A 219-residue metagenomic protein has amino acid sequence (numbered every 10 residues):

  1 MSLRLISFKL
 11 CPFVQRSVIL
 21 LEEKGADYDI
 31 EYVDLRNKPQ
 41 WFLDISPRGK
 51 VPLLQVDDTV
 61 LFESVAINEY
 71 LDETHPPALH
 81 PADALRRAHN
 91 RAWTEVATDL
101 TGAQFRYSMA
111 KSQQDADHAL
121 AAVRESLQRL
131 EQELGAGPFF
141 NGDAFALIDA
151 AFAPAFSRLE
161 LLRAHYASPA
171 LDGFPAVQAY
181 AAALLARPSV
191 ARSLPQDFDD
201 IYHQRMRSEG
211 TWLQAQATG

Functional and structural regions predicted by a protein language model:
M1-F140, G210-G219: GST-like domain detector, emphasizing the conserved glutathione-binding G-site in the N-terminal thioredoxin-like
I30, S193-L194: A generic structural-conservation signal
T101-F105, R158, R163, R192: Short amphipathic alpha-helical interaction/hinge segments
G142-H165, A170-A179, L184: GST superfamily/GST-like fold recognition
L185-A186, H203: Structured surface interface patches that mediate subunit assembly and partner/cofactor docking
R187-S193: A late-sequence structural motif
L194-G219: Acidic/histidine-enriched, glycine/proline-rich intrinsically disordered or flexible terminal extensions
